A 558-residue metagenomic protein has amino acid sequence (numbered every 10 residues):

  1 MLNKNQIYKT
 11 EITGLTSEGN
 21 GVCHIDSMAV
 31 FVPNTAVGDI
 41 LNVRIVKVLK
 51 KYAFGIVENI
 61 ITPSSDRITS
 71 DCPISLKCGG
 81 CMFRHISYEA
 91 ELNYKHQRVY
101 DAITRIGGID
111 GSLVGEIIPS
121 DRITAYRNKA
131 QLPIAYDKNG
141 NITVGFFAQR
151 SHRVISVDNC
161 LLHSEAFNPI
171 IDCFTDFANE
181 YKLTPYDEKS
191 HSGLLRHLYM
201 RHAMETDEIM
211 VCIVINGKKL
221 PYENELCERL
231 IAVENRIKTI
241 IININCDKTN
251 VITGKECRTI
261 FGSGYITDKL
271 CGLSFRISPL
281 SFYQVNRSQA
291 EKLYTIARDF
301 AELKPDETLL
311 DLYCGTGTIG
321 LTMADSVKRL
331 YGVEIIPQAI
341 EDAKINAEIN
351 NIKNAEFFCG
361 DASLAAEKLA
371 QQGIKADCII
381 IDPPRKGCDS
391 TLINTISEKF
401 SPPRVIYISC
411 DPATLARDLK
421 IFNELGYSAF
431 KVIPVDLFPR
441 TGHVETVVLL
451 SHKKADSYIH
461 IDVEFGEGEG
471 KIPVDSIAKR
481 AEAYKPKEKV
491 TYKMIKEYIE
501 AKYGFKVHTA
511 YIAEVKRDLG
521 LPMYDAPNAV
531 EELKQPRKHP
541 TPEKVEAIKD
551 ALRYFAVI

Functional and structural regions predicted by a protein language model:
M1-I74, E356-F357, L364: Terminal RNA-binding accessory module
L2-Q6, S17, Y222-Y484: Rossmann-like S-adenosyl-L-methionine
E58-S70, L76-P185, E205, L220: Extended interfacial segments that mediate partner engagement and assembly in macromolecular machines
M200, D207-N216, S274-S278, C378: Short, aliphatic-rich beta-strand segments
P486-E497, H508-T509, M523: Short, charged amphipathic recognition helices of the HTH superfamily and cognate SANT/SANTA-like modules
T491-Y503, A513-L519: DNA-recognition alpha helix
M523-P536: Short Lys/Arg-enriched helix C-cap and helix-to-coil transition segments that create basic nucleic-acid-contact patches
R537-I558: Phospho-regulated, low-complexity intrinsically disordered regions of nuclear gene-regulatory and chromatin-associated
